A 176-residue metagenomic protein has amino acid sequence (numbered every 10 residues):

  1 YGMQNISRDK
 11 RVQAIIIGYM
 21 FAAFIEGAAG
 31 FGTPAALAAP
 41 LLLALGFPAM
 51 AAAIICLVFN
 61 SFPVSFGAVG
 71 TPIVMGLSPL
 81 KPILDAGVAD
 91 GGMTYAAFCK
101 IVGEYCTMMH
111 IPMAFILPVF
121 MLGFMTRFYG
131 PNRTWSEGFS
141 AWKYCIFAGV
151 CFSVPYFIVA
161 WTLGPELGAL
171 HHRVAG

Functional and structural regions predicted by a protein language model:
Y1-M3: Hydrophobic transmembrane alpha-helices of multi-pass solute/ion transporters
N5-F139: Hydrophobic transmembrane alpha-helices that form the pore/transport pathway of multi-pass ion and small-solute
F115-G176: Long, contiguous bundles of hydrophobic transmembrane helices that form the permeation core of multi-pass
